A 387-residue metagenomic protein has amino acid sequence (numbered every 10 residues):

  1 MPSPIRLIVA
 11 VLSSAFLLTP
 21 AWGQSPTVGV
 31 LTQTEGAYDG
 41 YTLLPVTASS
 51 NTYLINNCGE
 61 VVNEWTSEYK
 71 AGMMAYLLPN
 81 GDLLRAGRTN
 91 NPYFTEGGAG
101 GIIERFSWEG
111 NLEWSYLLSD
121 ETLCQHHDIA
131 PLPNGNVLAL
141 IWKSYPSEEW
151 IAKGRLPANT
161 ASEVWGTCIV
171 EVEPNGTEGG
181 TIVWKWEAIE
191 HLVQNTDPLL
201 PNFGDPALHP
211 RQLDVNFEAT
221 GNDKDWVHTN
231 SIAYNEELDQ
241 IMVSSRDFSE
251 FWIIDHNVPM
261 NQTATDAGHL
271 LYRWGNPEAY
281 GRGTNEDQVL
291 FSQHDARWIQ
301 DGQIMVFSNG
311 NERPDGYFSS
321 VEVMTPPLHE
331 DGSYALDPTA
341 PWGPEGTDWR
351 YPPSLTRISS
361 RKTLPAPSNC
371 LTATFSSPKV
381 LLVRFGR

Functional and structural regions predicted by a protein language model:
M1-V9: Bacterial N-terminal signal peptides that target proteins for export
I8-P20: Bacterial N-terminal signal peptides
W22-R387: Histidine-/acidic-rich catalytic cores in large beta-rich domains
